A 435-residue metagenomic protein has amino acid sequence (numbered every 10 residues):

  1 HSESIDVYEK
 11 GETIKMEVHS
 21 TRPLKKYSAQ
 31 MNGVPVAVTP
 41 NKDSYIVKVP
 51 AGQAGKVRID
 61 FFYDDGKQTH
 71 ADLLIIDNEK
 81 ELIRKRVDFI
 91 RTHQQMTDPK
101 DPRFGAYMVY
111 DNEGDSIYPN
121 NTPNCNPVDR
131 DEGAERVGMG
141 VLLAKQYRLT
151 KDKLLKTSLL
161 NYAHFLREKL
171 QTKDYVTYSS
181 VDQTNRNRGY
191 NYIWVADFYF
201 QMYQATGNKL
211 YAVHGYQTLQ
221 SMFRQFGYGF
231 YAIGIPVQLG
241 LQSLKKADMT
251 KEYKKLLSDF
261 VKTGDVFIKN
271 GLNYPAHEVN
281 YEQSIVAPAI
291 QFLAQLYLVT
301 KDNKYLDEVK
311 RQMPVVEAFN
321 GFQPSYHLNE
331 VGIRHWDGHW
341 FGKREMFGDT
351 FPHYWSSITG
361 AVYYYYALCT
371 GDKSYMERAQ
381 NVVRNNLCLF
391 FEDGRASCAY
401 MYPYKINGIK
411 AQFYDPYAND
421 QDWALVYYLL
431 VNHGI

Functional and structural regions predicted by a protein language model:
S2-S4, N41, D259-V266, N270 (+1 more regions): Terminal, non-catalytic domain-edge segments
S4-E12: Short, solvent-exposed loop/linker segments at the N-terminal edge of repeated beta-sheet extracellular domains
T13, E17-R84: Extended acidic/polar, glycine-enriched regions that form or flank non-catalytic beta-rich accessory modules
P35-T39, A106-Y192, A196-N208: Alpha-solenoid helical-repeat scaffolds
T39-P40, K48-P50, D72, I193-W194 (+5 more regions): Internal alpha-helical scaffold/solenoid segments in large eukaryotic proteins
Y63, E135-K153, W194-N208, G234-K254 (+4 more regions): Well-ordered alpha-helical scaffold segments within catalytic/enzyme domains
L74-N126, L154-V176, K209-Y228, K255-A276 (+3 more regions): Long, well-ordered core segments of solenoidal/helical folds
P102-V128, Y175-I193, I235-T250, Y274-Q295 (+2 more regions): Carbohydrate-binding/catalytic loop surfaces
